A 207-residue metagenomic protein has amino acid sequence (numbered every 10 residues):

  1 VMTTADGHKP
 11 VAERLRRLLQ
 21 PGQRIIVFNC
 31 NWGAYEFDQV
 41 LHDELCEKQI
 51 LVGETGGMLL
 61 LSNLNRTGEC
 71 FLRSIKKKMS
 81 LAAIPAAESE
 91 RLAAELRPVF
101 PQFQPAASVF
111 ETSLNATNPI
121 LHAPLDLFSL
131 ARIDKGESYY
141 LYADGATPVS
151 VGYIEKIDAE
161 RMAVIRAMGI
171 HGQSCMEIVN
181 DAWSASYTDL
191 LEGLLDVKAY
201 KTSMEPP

Functional and structural regions predicted by a protein language model:
T4, C30, A82-A86: Structural motif
A5-G68: Rossmann-like NAD(P)(H) cofactor-binding subdomain of soluble oxidoreductases
H42, R97-Q102, A159, R166-I170: Generic secondary-structure signature for well-ordered alpha-helical cores
L59-I157: Substrate/ligand-engaging "lid" and interaction regions
S150, I157-K201: Small-residue-rich helix-loop
K201-P207: Active-site/pore-lining binding-face segments in mid-to-C-terminal subdomains
